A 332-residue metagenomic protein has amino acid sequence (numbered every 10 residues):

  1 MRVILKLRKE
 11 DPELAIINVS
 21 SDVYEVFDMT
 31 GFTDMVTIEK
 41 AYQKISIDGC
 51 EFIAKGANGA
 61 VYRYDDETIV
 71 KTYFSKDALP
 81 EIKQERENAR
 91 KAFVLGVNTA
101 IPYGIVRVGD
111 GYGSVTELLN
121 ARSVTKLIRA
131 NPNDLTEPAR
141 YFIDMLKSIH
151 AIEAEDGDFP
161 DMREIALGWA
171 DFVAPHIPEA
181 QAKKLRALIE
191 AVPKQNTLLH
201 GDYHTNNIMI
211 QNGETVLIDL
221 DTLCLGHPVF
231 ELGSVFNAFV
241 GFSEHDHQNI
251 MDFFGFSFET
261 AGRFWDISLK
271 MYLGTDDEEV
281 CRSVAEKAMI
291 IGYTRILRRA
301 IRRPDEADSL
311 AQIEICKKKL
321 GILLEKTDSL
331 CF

Functional and structural regions predicted by a protein language model:
M1-V36: Amphipathic alpha-helical interaction surfaces in cytosolic regulatory modules
K44, A151-G201, T205, Q211: An alpha-helical support segment within catalytic cores of ATP-dependent transferases
K44-F52: Conserved N-terminal boundary motif of the eukaryotic protein kinase catalytic domain
E51-G157: ATP-binding pocket architecture of kinase catalytic cores
V216-D219: Pre-DFG segment of protein kinase catalytic domains
L232-T275, I290-E306: Active-site activation/catalytic loop segments of kinase-like enzymes and analogous catalytic loops in related
E279, I291-F332: ATP/Mg2+ or Mg2+-diphosphate-binding catalytic cores that bind nucleotide phosphates or diphosphates via glycine-rich
